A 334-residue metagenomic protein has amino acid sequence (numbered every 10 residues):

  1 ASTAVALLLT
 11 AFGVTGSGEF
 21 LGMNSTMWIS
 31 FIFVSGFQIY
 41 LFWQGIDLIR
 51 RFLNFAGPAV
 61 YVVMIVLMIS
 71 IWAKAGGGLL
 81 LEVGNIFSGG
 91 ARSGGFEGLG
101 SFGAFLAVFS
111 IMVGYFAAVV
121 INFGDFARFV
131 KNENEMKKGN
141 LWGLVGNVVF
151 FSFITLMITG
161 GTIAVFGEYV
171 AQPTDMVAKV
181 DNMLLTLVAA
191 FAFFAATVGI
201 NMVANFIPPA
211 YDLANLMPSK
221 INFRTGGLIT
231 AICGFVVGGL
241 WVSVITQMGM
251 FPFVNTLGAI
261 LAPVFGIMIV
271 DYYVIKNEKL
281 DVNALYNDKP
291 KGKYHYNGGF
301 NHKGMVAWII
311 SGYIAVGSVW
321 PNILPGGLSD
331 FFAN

Functional and structural regions predicted by a protein language model:
A1, G57-K74, I111-V119, K138-I163 (+1 more regions): Selective recognition of specific alpha-helical transmembrane segments in multi-pass small-molecule
A1, I29-K74, L81-F87, N140-G143 (+1 more regions): Membrane-interface loop-to-helix entry segments
A1-G18, G199-A214: Hydrophobic transmembrane alpha-helices that form the core helical bundles of multi-pass secondary transporters
S2-V14, A59-R92, Y115, T155-A164 (+2 more regions): Hydrophobic alpha-helical segments and their helix-loop junctions in multi-pass secondary transporters
F12-G13, F33-A56, I71-A75, N122-N132 (+2 more regions): Membrane-water interface regions at transmembrane-helix termini and the short interhelical loops of multi-pass membrane
M23-I32, N215-V244, Y296-G312: Loop-to-transmembrane helix boundary motifs in multi-pass membrane proteins
I154-M202, S219, F235-Q247, F251-T256: TM-loop-TM module centered on a large, flexible mid-protein loop between adjacent transmembrane helices in multi-pass
V264-N334: C-terminal membrane-solvent junction of multi-pass transporters and transport-like membrane proteins
